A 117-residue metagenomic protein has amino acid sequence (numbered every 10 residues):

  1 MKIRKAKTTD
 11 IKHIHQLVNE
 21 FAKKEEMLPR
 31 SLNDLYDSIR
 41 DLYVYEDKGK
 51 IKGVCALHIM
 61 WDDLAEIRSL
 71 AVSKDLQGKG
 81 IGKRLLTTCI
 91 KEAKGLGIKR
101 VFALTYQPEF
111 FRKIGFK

Functional and structural regions predicted by a protein language model:
M1-K2, G95-V101: Short active-site oxyanion
M1-P29, E46: Short amphipathic alpha-helix that is part of the acyltransferase structural core
D34-V44, K48: A short helix-loop-beta-strand connector motif used in the catalytic cores of GNAT acetyltransferases and, in some
V44, K50-I59, D63-A71: Conserved beta-strand in the GNAT
K50, S73-R84, L96: Conserved glycine-rich acetyl-CoA-binding loop
G78-K91, A103: Conserved acetyl-CoA-binding loop-helix of GNAT-fold acetyltransferases
K99, T105-K117: Conserved active-site alpha-helix within GNAT-family acetyltransferase domains
